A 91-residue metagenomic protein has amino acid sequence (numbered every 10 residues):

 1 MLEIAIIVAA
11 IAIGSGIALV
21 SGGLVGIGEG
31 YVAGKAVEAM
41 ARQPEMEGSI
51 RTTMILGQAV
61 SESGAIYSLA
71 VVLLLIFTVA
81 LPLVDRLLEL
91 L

Functional and structural regions predicted by a protein language model:
M1-L91: Hydrophobic, small-residue-rich transmembrane alpha-helices and their short perimembrane loops in multi-pass membrane
